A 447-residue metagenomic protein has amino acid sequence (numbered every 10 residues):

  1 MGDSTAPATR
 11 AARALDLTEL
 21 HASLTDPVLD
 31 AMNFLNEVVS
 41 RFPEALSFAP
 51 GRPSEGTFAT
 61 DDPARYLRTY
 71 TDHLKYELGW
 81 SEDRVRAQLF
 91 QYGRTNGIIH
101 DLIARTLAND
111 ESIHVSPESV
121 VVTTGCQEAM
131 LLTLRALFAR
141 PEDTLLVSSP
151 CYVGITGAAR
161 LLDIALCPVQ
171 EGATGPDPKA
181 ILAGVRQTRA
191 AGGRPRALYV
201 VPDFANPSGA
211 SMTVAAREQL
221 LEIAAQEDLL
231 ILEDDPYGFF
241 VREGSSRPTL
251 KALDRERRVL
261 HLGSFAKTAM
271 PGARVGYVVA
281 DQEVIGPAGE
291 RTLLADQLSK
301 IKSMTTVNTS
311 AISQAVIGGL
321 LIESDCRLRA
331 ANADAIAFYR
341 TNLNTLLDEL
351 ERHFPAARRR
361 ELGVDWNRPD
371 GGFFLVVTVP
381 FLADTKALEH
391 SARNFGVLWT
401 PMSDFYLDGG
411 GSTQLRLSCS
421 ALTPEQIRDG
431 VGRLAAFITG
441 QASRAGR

Functional and structural regions predicted by a protein language model:
G2-A6, R189, N394-F395, D408-R447: PLP-dependent enzyme catalytic core of the Aspartate aminotransferase-like
R10-A12, T25-T124, L321, R329-N332 (+2 more regions): N-terminal small-domain helix-loop-helix segment of the aminotransferase-like
G51-E55, Q127-E128, C151-V153, T174 (+9 more regions): Short, solvent-exposed loop/turn segments at secondary-structure junctions
T71-D228, L232, G238-R257, S264 (+2 more regions): Conserved core of the PLP fold type I
C151, A333-L347, E351, R359-T378: Conserved glycine-rich beta-strand-loop-beta hairpin in the small C-terminal domain of fold type I
R255-A337: Conserved core segment of the aminotransferase class I/II
D296-S299, E351, G372-R416, D429: Conserved C-terminal alpha-helix-loop-beta "cap" of PLP-dependent enzymes that closes/shapes the active-site mouth
